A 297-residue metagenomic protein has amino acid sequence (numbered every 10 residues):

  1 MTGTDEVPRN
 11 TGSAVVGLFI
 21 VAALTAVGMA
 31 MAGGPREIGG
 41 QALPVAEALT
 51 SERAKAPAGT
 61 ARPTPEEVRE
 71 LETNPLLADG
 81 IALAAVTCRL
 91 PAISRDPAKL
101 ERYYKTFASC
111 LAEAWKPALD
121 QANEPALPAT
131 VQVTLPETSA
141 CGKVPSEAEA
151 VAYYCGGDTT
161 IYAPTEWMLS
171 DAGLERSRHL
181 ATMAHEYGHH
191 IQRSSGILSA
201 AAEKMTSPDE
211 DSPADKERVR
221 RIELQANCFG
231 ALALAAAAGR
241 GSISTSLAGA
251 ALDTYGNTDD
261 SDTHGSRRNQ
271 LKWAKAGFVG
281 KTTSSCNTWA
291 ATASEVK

Functional and structural regions predicted by a protein language model:
M1-A78: N-terminal low-structure segments adjacent to metalloprotease catalytic domains across cellular compartments
A82-E101: Acidic/histidine-rich, surface-exposed loop or edge segments in extracytoplasmic proteins
Y103-D158, R220: Auxiliary, metal-adjacent structural segments of Zn-dependent hydrolase domains
W115, A181-G196, A226-N227: Active-site recognition of the HExxH zinc-binding catalytic motif
T165-T182, K216-R218: Short pre-active-site segment immediately N-terminal to the catalytic Zn-binding motif
R193-V219: Post-HEXXH active-site segment of zinc metalloproteases
E210-G239: Post-HExxH zinc-binding segment in Zn-dependent metallohydrolases
T254-K297: Pan-zinc metallopeptidase signature
